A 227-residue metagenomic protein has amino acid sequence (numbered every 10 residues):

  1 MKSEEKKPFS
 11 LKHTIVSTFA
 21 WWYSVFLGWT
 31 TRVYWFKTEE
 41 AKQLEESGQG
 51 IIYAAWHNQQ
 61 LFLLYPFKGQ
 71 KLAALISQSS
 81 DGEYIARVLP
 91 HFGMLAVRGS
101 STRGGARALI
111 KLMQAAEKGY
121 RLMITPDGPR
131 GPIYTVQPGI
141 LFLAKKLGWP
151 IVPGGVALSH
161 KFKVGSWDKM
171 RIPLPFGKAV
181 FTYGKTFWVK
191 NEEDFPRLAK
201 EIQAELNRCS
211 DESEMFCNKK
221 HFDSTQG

Functional and structural regions predicted by a protein language model:
M1-F26, Q43, K68, R107-G227: Non-catalytic C-terminal accessory region of glycerolipid acyltransferases and related lyso-lipid remodeling enzymes
T14-F36, I76-E117: Membrane-interfacial amphipathic helices and adjacent loop/beta segments that form the lipid-substrate binding surface
V25-G50, H57-F62: A short, well-structured juxtamembrane/interface segment
W35-K37, A55, I76, K185 (+1 more regions): Pocket-edge structural micro-motifs
Q49-R103, L147, K163: Catalytic core of membrane glycerolipid acyltransferases/transacylases, capturing the structured, soluble-facing
